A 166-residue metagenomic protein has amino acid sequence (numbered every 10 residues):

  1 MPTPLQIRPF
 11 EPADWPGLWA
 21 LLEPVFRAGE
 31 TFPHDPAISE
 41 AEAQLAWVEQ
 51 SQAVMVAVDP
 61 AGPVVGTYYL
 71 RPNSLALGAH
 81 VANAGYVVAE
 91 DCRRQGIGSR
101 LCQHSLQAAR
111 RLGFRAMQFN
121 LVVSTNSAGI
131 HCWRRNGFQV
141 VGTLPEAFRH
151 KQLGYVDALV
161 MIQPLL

Functional and structural regions predicted by a protein language model:
L5-L18: A short beta-loop-alpha structural element at the N-terminal edge of CoA-dependent acyl/N-acetyltransferase catalytic
P9-P12, T31-D91, C102-H104, A108 (+1 more regions): Acetyl-CoA-dependent GNAT
W15, W19-A37: Helix-loop element at the rim of GNAT/NAT acetyltransferase active sites that forms part of the acceptor-substrate
R93, F119-G129, F148: Conserved beta-strand-loop-alpha-helix junction that forms the acyl-donor binding cleft
R94-A109, I130-R135: Conserved acetyl-CoA-binding loop-helix of GNAT-fold acetyltransferases
A109-V122: Conserved GNAT acetyl-CoA-binding A-motif
R134-L144: Conserved acetyl-CoA-binding loop of GNAT-fold acetyltransferases
